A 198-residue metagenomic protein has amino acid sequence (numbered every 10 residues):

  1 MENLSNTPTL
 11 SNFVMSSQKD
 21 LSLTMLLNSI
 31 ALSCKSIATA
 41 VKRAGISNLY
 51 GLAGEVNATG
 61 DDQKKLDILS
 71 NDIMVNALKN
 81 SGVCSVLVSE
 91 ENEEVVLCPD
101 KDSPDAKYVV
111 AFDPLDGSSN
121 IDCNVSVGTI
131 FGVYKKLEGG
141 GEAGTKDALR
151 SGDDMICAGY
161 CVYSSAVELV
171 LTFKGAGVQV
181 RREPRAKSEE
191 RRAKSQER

Functional and structural regions predicted by a protein language model:
M1-L115: N-terminal subdomain of lithium-sensitive/metallo-dependent phosphomonoesterases centered on the IMPase/IPPase/PAP
L52, E91-N92, T145-D147, V178-R182: Short alpha-helical "patches" and their helix-cap loops
D61, A176-V178, A186: Intrinsically disordered, low-complexity regions
E91-L97, T172, E183-R185: A broadly tuned "polar low-complexity/structure-edge" signature
D105-A176: DPxDG-like acidic metal-binding loop motif
K174-V180, Q196-R198: Short, intrinsically disordered, charge-balanced linker/junction segments flanking boundaries in proteins
E183-E197: Short, basic, low-complexity termini and linkers enriched in Ser/Thr/Gly/Pro that act as targeting/leader peptides
